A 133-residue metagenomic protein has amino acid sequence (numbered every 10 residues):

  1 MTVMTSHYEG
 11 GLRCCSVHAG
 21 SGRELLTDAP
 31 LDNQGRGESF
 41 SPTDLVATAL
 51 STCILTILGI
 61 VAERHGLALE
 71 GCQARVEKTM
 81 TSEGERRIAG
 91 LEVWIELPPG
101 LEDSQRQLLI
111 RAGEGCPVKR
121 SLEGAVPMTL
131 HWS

Functional and structural regions predicted by a protein language model:
M1-T48, T56-S133: Extended beta-strand/beta-hairpin segments
